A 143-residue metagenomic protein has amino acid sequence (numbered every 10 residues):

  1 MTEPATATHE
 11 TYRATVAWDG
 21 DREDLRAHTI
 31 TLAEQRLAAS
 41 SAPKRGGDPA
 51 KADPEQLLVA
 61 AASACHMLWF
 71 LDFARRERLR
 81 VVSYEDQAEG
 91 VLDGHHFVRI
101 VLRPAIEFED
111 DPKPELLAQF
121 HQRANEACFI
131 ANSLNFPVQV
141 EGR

Functional and structural regions predicted by a protein language model:
M1-A60, L68-R143: Extended beta-strand/beta-hairpin segments
